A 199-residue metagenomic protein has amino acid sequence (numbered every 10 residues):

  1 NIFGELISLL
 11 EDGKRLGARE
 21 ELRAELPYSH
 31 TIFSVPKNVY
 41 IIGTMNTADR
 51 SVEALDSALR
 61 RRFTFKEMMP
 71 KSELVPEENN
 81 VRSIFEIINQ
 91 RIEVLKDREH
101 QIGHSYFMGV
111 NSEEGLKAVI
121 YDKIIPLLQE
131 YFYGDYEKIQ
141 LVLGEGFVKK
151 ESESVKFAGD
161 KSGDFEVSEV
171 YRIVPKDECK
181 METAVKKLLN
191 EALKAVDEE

Functional and structural regions predicted by a protein language model:
N1-E199: C-terminal regulatory/interaction module of P-loop NTP-utilizing enzymes
